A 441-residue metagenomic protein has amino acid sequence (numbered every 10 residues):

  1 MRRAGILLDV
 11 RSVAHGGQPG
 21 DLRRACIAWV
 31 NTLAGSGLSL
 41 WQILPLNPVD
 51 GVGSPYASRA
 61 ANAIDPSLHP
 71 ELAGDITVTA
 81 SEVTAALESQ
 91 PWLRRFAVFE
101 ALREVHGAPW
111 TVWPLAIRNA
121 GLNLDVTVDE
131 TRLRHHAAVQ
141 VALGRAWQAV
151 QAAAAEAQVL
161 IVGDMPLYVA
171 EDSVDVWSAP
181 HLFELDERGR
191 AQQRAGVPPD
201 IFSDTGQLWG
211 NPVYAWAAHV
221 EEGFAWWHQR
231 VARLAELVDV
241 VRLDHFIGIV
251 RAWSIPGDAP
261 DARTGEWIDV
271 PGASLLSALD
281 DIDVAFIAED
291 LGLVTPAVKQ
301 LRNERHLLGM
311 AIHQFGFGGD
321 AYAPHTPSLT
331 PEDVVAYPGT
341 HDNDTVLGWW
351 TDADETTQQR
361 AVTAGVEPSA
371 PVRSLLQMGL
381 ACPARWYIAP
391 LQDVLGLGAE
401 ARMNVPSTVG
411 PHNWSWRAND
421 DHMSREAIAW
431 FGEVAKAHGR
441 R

Functional and structural regions predicted by a protein language model:
M1-D9, H15-G16, V52-G144, Y168-I388 (+2 more regions): Alpha-amylase-like alpha-glycosidases and glucanotransferases acting on alpha-linked glucans and related
M1-I27, N31-G37: Mature N-terminal, pre-catalytic/accessory segment of carbohydrate-active enzymes
R24-N31, R145-A153, H228-Q229, P371-L375: Short alpha-helical segments and helix-capping/turn motifs at coil-helix boundaries
R24-V49, R233-V240, A381: Catalytic domains of carbohydrate-active enzymes, especially glycoside hydrolases
A34, W147-A157, D280, R302-N303: Surface-exposed amphipathic alpha-helices with a cationic face
L44, L160-V162, P166, V240 (+1 more regions): Outer-envelope exported proteins of Gram-negative bacteria
A137-V169: Conserved, well-ordered alpha-helix/loop/beta-strand core segments that scaffold catalytic motifs
W416, D421-R441: Terminal-tail/helix-coil boundary detector
